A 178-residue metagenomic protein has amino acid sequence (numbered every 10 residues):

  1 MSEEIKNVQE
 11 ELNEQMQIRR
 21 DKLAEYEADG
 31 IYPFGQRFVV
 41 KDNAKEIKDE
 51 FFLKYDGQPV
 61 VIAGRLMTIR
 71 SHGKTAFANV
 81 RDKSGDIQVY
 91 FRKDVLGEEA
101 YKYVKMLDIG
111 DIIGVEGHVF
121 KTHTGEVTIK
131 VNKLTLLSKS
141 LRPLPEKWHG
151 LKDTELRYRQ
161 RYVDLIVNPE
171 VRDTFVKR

Functional and structural regions predicted by a protein language model:
M1-R178: Class II aminoacyl-tRNA synthetase catalytic cores and aaRS-like
